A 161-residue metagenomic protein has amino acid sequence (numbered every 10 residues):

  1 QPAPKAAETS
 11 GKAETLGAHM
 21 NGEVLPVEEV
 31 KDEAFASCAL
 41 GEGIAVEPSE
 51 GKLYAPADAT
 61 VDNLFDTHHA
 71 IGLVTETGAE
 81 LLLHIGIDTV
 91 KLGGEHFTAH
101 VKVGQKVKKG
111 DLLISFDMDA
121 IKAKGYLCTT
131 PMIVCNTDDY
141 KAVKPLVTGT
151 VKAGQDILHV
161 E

Functional and structural regions predicted by a protein language model:
Q1-E161: Contiguous, well-folded functional domains in the mature portion of proteins
